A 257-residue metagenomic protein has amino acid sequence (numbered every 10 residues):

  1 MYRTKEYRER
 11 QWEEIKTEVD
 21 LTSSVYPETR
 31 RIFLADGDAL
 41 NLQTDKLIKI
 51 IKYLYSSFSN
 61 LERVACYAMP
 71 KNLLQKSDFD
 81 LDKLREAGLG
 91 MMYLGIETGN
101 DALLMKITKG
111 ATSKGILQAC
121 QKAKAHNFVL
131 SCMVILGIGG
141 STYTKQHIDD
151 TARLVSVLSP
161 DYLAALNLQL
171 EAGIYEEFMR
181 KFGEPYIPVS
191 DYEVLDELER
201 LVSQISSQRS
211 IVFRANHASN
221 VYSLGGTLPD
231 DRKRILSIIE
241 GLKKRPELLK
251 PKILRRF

Functional and structural regions predicted by a protein language model:
M1-T17: Canonical Radical SAM [4Fe-4S] cluster-binding loop centered on the CxxxCxxC motif and its immediate flanking residues
I15, L34, C66, L94 (+4 more regions): Conserved, mostly hydrophobic/aromatic
I15, L47, S77, I116 (+2 more regions): Aromatic/hydrophobic pocket-lining residues that form the small-molecule binding cavity in soluble enzyme cores
S24-A125: Conserved SAM/AdoMet-binding glycine-rich loop
S57-S59, A87, A119-L130, L158-S159 (+1 more regions): A structural motif corresponding to the C-terminal end of an alpha-helix and its immediate exit/capping segment
K71, G99-L103, A123-H147, L166-G173 (+1 more regions): Conserved strand-turn element in the central/C-terminal portion of the radical SAM core barrel that lines
K76-L81, G139-V157: Catalytic cores of alpha/beta
R153-F257: Auxiliary Fe-S-binding modules of radical SAM enzymes
